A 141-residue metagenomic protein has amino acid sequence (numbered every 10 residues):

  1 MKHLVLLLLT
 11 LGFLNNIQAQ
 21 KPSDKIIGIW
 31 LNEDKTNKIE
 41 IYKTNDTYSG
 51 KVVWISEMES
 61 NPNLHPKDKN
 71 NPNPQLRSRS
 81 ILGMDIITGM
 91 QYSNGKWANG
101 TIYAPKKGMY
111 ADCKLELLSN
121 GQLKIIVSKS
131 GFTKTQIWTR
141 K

Functional and structural regions predicted by a protein language model:
M1-P22: Bacterial Sec-dependent N-terminal signal peptides
Q18-I29, T133: N-terminal helix-cap/turn-to-beta initiation motif at the start of protein domains
Q20-D24, K69-N73, N94-W97: Short Pro/Gly-enriched beta-strand edge/turn motifs at strand-loop
N32-S49, V53-N70, Q75, R79-Y92: Short, solvent-exposed loop/hinge segments that bridge or flank secondary-structure elements
K43-T47, S93-K96, E116-L123: Short, solvent-exposed coil/turn segments at beta-strand boundaries
R79-C113: Mid-chain, well-packed structural core segment of small domains
P105-K107, D112-E116, Q122-K134: Short, exposed beta-strand-loop hairpins at the edges of beta-sheets in extracellular/periplasmic proteins
